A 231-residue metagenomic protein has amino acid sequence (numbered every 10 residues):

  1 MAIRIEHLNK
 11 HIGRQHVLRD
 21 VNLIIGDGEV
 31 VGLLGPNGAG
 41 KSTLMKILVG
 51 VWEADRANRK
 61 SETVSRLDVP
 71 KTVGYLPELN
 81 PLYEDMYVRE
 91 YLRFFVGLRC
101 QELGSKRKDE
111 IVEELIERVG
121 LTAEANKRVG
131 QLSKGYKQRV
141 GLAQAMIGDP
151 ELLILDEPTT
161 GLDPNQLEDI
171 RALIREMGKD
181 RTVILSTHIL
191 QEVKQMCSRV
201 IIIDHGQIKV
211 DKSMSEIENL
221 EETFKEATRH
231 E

Functional and structural regions predicted by a protein language model:
I3-I5, L18, P70: Conserved structural motif at the start of ABC-family nucleotide-binding domains
V49: Helix-to-loop junction immediately C-terminal to a conserved catalytic motif
R93, G97-C100, S105-E124: Conserved ABC ATPase "signature" region
R128-G135: Conserved ABC ATPase signature
L153-E157: Catalytic Walker B motif of ABC-type/P-loop ATPase nucleotide-binding domains
L167-K179: Helical segment within the ABC ATPase nucleotide-binding domain
